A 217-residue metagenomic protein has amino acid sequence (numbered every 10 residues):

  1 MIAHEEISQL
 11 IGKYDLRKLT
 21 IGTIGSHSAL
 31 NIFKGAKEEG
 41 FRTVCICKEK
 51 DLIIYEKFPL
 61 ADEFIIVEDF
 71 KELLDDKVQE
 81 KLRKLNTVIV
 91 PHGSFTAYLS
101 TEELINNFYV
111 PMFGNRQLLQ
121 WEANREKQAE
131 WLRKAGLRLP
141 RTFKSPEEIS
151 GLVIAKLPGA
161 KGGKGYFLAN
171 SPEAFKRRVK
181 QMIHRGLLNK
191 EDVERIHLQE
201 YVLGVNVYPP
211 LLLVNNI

Functional and structural regions predicted by a protein language model:
M1-L10: Positively charged, low-complexity intrinsically disordered leader regions
L19-G22, V153: Conserved hydrophobic helix-helix packing surfaces used for dimerization/oligomerization
T23-T43: N-terminal basic/disordered segments at the start of proteins
T43-V44, L139, I196: Hydrophobic anchor at the start of a short beta-strand that flanks the dinucleotide cofactor-binding loop
K48-V153, K161: Conserved N-proximal alpha/beta basic substrate-recognition cap immediately N-terminal to, or forming the N-lobe
V153-M182, N206-Y208: Glycine-rich phosphate-binding loop of ATP-grasp-fold ATP-dependent ligases
V179-I217: Phosphate-binding site of ATP-dependent enzymes
